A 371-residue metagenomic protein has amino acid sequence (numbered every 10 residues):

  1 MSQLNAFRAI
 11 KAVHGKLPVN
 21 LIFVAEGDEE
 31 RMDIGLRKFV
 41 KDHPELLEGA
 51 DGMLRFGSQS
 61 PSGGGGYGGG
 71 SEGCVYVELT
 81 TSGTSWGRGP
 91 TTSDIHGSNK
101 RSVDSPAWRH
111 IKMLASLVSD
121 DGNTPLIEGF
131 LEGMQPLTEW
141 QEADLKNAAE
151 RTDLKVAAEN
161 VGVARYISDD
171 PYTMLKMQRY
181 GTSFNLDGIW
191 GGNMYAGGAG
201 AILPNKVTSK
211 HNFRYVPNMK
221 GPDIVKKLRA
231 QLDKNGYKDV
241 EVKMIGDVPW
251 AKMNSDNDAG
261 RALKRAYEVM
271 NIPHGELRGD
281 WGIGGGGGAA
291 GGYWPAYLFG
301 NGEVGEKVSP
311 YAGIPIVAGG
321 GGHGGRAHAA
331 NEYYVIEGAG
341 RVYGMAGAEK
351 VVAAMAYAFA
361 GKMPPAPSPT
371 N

Functional and structural regions predicted by a protein language model:
M1-E72: Acidic/histidine-rich catalytic neighborhood of metal-dependent amide-processing enzymes
M1-M32, V77-T81, S98-D121, H211 (+1 more regions): Alpha-helical metal-binding/catalytic segments enriched in His/Glu/Asp
A12-G15, K41-E45, T84-W86, K112-N123 (+4 more regions): Generic secondary-structure signature for well-ordered alpha-helical cores
L46, G69-Y76, W86-M194, I202 (+1 more regions): Acidic-enriched catalytic cores of C-N bond-cleaving enzymes acting on peptides and small amides
T80-S82, W86-P90, H110, Y180 (+3 more regions): Zn-dependent metallopeptidase/amidohydrolase metal-coordination segment
I127-E142, I167-D169, I245-D247, W281-G305 (+1 more regions): A glycine-rich phosphate-binding loop feature that marks nucleotide/adenosyl-phosphate handling sites
N212-Y215, E241-D256, R278-G288: A short beta-alpha structural unit
A251-M270: Short, low-order "capping/linker" segments at domain edges
